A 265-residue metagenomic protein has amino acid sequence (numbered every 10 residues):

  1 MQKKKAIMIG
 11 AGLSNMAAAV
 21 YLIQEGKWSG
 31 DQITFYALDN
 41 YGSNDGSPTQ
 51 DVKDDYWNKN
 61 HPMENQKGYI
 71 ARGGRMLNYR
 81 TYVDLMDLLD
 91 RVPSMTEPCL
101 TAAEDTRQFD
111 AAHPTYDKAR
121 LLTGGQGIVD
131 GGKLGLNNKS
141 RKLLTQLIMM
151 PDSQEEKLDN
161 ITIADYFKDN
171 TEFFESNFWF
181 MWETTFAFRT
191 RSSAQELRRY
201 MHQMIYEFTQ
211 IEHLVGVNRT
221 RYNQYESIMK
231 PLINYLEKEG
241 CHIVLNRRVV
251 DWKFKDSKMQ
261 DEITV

Functional and structural regions predicted by a protein language model:
K3-T34: N-terminal Rossmann-like FAD-binding beta1-loop-alpha1 element of flavoenzymes
A17, Y21, D84-D87, S227 (+1 more regions): Short amphipathic alpha-helical face segments that pack within enzyme cores and frequently flank/anchor catalytic
I23-H61: Glycine-rich FAD pyrophosphate-binding loop
D55-T101: Conserved FAD-binding subdomain of flavin-dependent enzymes
N65-K67, L144-I148, Y206-G216: Short glycine/proline-rich turn/loop motifs
I70-L77, M149-Q154, L214-Y222: Active-site rim elements
M95-K118, T123-Q203: Rossmann-like flavin
Q203-V265: Helical element adjacent to the flavin cofactor pocket in flavoenzyme catalytic cores
